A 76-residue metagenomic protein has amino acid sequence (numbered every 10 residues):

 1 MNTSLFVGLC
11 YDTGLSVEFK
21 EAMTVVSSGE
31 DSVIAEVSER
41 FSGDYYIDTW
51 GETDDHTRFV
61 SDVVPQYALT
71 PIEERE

Functional and structural regions predicted by a protein language model:
M1-E76: Structural boundary micro-motifs
